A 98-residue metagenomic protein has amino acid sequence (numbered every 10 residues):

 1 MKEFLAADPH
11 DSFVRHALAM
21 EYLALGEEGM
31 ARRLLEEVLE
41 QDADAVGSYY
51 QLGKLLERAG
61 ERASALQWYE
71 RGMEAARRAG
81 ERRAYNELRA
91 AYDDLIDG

Functional and structural regions predicted by a protein language model:
E3-F4, E37-V38, G72: Canonical positions in the second alpha-helix
A7, E40-Q41, R58, A75-A79: Structural marker of alpha-solenoid helical repeat scaffolds
